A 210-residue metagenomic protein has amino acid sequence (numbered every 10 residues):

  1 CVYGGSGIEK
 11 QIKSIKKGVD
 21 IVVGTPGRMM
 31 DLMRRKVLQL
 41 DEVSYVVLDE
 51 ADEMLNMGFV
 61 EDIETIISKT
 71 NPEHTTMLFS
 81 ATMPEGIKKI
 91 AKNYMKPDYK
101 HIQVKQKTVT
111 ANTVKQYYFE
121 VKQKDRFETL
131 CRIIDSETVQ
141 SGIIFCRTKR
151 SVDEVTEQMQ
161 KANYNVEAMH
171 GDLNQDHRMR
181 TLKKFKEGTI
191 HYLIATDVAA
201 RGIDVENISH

Functional and structural regions predicted by a protein language model:
C1-H210: Conserved helicase RecA-like core
